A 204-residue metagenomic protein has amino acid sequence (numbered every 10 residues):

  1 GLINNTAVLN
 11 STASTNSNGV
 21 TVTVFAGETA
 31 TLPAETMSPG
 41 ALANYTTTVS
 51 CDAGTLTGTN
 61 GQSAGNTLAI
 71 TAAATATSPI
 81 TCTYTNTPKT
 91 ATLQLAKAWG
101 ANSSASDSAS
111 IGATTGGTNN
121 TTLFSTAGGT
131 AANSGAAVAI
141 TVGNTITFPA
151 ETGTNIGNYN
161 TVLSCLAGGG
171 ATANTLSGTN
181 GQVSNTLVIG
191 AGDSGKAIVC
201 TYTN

Functional and structural regions predicted by a protein language model:
G1, A34-E35, Y45, Y84 (+4 more regions): Extracellular/surface recognition and adhesion modules
G1-L2, T47-V49, A109-G117, T161-C165: Extended low-complexity, serine/threonine- and proline-enriched intrinsically disordered segments
G1-P33, G112-F148, T152-G153: Tryptophan-paired
G1-T15, A53-T55, S63, A96-S104 (+3 more regions): Short, solvent-exposed loop/edge segments of extracellular or virion-exposed proteins
T15, T23-G27, S63, T75-T77 (+4 more regions): Surface-exposed coil/turn segments at beta-strand junctions on protein surfaces, enriched
N18-V22, N66-L68, I80-C82, N133-V138 (+2 more regions): Short strand-edge motifs at loop-to-beta-strand transitions and within beta-strands of extracellular beta-rich domains
G27-S63, G143-N180: Surface-exposed interfaces of beta-sheet-rich extracellular modules
I70-A91, K97, L187-N204: Conserved "repeat-terminator" motif of extracellular CCP/Sushi domains
